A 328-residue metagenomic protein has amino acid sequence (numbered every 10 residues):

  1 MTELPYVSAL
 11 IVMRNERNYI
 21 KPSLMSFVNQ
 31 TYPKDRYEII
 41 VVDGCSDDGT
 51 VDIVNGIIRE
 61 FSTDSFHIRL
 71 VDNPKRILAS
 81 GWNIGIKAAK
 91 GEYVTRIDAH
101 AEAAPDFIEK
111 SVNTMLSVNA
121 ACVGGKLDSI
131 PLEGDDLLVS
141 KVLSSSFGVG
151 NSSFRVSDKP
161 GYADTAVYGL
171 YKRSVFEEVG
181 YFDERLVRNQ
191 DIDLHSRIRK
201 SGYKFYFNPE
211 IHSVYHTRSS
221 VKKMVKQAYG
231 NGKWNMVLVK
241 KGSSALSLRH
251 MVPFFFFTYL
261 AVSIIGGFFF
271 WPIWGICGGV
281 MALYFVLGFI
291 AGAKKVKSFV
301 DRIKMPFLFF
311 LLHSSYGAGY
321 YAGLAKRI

Functional and structural regions predicted by a protein language model:
M1-N29: N-proximal low-complexity "stem/linker" segments adjacent to membrane-targeting elements
P5-S8, E38, D193: Cell-envelope/extracellular polymer assembly enzymes that use nucleotide-activated donors
D43-D52, K75, D98-E102: A conserved acidic beta->alpha catalytic loop
D72-A89, K110, K159, A166-V167: Glycine-rich, basic loop-to-helix element that forms the pyrophosphate-binding segment of sugar-nucleotide handling
V94: Short aromatic/hydrophobic "clamp" motif used to bind/position activated sugar donors
P105-L137, H212, H216: Conserved donor NDP-sugar-binding/catalytic core segment of glycosyltransferases
G125-P131, S140-Y168, E177, K241: Short, flexible, basic/aromatic active-site loop/helix in glycosyltransferases
D183-L246: Catalytic donor/gating beta->alpha subdomain of glycosyltransferases that bind UDP-sugars
